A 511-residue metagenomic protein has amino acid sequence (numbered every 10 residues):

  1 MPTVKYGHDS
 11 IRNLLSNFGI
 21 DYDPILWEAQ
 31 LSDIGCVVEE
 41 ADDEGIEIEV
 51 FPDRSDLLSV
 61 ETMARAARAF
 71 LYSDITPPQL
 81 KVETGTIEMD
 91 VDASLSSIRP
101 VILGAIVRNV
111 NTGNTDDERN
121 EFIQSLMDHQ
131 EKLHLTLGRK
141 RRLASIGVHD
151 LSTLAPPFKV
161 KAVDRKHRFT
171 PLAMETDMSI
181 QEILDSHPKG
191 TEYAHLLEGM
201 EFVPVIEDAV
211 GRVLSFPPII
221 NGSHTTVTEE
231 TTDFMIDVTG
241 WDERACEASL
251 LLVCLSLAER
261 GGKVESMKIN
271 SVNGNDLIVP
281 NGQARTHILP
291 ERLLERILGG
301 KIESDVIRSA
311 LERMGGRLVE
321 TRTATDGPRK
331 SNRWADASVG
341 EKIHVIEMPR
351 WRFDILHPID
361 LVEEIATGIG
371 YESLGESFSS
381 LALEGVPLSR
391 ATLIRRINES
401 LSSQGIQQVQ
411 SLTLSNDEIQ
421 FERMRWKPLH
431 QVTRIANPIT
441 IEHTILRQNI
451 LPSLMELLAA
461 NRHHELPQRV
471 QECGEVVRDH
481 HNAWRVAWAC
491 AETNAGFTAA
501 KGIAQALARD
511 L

Functional and structural regions predicted by a protein language model:
P2-Y6, I25-W27, D33-C36, A41-E44 (+1 more regions): Extended beta-strand-rich architecture
V4-L15: Generic N-terminal amphipathic, Lys/Arg-enriched alpha-helix
L15-D21: N-terminal structured subdomain of primase-like DNA metabolism proteins
E47-E49: Function-determining surface determinants
